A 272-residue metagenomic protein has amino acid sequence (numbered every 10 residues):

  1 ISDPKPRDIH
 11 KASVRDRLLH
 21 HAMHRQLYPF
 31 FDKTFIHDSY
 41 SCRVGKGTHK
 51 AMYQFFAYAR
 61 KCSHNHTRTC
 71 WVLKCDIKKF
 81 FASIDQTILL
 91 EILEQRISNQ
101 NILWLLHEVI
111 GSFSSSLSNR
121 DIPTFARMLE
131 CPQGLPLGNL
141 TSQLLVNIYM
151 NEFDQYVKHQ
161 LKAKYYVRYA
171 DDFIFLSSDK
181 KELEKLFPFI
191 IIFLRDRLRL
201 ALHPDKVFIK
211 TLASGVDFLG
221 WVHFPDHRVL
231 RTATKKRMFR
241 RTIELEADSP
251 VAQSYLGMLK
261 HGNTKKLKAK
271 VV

Functional and structural regions predicted by a protein language model:
D8-S13: Conserved phosphate-binding loops in nucleotide/dinucleotide-binding enzymes
V14-L18: Acidic, glycine-rich two-metal-ion catalytic cores of nucleic acid-processing enzymes
H21, A126-P132, K181-K185, L202-V272: Right-hand nucleic-acid polymerase module
M23-L27: Active/ligand-binding-proximal structured segments within catalytic/core domains that scaffold catalytic residues
P29-D38: Charged boundary/loop elements
D38, Y58-A170, I174-I190, A201 (+2 more regions): Conserved polymerase palm-domain catalytic core
S41-M52: Long, hydrophobic, well-ordered secondary-structure blocks that form the structural core and pocket-lining surfaces
